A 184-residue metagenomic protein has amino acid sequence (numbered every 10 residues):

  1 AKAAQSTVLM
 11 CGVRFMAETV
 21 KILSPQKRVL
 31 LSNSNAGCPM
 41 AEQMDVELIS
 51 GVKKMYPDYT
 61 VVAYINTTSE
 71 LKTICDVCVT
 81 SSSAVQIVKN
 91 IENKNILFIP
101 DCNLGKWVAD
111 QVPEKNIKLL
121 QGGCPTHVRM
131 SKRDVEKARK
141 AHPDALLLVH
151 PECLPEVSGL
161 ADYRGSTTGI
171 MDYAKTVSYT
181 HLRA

Functional and structural regions predicted by a protein language model:
A1-T19, L23, S32-V62, E70-V79 (+4 more regions): Metallocofactor- and cofactor-centric catalytic cores in central/energy metabolism, strongly enriched
Q5, Q26, D58-Y59, N93-N95 (+3 more regions): A general structural motif
C11-A17, T67-S69, D101-G105, C153-P155: Gly/Ser/Thr-rich loops at beta-strand to alpha-helix junctions that form or flank small-molecule/cofactor-binding
M16-T19, I49, A84-V85, L104-K106 (+2 more regions): Short, well-ordered alpha-helical microsegments
K27-S32, K115-L119: Gly/Pro- and small hydrophobic-enriched strand-loop and loop-to-helix capping segments that sit at the rims
Y56, V62-L120: Internal alpha/beta core interface subdomains
A109, G123-Y179: Redox- and metal-dependent alpha/beta enzyme cores, enriched for Fe-S-associated oxidoreductases and cofactor-handling
T180-A184: Conserved small/polar residues in nucleotide/adenosyl-binding loops
